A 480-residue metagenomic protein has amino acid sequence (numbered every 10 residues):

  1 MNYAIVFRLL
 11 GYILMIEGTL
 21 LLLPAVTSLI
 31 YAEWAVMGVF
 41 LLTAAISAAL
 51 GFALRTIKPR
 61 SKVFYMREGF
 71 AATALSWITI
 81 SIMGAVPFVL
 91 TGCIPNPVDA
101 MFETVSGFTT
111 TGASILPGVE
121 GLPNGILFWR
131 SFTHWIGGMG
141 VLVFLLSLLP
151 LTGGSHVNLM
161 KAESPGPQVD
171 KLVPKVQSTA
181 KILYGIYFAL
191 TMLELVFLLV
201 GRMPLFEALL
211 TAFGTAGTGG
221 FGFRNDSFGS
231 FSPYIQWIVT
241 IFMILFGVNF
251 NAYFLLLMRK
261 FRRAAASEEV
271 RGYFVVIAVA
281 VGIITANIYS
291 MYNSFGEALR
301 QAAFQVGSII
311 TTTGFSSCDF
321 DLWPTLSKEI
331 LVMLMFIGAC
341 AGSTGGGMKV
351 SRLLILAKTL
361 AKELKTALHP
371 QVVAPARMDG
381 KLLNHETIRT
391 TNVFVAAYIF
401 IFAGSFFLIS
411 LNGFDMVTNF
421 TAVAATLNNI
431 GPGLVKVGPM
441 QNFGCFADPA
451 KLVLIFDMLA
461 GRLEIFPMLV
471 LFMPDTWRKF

Functional and structural regions predicted by a protein language model:
M1-F480: Membrane-proximal intracellular helices of multi-pass ion channels
